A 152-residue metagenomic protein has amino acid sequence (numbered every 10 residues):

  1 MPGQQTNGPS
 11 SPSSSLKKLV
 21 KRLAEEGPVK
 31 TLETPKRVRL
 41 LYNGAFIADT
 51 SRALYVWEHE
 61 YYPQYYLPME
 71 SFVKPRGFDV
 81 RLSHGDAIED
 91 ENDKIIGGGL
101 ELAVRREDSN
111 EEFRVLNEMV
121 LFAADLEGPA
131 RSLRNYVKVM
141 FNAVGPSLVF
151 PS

Functional and structural regions predicted by a protein language model:
P2-S152: Terminal leader/tail segments of proteins
